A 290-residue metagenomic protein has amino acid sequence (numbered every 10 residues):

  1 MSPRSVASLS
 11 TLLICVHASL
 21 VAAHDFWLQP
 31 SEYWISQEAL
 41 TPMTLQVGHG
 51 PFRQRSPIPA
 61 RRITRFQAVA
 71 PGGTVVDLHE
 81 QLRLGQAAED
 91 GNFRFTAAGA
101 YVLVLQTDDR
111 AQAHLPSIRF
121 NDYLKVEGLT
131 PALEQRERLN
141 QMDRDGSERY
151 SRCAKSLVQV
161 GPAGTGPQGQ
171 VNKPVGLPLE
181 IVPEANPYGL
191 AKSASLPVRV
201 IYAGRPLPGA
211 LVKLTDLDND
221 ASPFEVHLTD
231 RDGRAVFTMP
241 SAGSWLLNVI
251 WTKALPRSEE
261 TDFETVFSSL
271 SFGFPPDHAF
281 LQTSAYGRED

Functional and structural regions predicted by a protein language model:
V16-A18: N-terminal signal peptide c-region/cleavage motif recognized by signal peptidases
H24-P42, L133-L196, I201-P206, D218-D220 (+1 more regions): Beta-strand-rich domain onsets/edges
T44-L82: N-terminal, post-signal-peptide region of Sec/Tat-exported proteins
G50-P57, R199-L207: Structural motif
T64-V75, L211-H227: Short amphipathic beta-strand segments in non-cytosolic proteins
Q67-A113: Mid-chain, structured segments of secreted extracytoplasmic proteins
A87-G91, T229-G243: Glycine-centered loop-to-beta-strand initiation motif
D108-P116, K253-S258: Short acidic/polar inter-strand loop motif in beta-rich domains
